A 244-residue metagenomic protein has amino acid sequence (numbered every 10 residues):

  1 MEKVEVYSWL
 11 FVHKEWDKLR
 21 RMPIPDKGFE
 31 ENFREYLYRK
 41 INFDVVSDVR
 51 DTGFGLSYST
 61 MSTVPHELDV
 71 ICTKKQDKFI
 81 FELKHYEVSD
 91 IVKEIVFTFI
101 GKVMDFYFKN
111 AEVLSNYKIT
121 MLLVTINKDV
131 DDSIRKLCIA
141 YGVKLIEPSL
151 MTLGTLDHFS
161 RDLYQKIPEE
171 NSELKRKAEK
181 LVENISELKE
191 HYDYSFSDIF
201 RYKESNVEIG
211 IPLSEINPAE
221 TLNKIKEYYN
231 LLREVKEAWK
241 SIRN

Functional and structural regions predicted by a protein language model:
M1-N244: Intrinsically disordered, low-complexity Ser/Thr/Pro/Gly-rich regulatory segments
